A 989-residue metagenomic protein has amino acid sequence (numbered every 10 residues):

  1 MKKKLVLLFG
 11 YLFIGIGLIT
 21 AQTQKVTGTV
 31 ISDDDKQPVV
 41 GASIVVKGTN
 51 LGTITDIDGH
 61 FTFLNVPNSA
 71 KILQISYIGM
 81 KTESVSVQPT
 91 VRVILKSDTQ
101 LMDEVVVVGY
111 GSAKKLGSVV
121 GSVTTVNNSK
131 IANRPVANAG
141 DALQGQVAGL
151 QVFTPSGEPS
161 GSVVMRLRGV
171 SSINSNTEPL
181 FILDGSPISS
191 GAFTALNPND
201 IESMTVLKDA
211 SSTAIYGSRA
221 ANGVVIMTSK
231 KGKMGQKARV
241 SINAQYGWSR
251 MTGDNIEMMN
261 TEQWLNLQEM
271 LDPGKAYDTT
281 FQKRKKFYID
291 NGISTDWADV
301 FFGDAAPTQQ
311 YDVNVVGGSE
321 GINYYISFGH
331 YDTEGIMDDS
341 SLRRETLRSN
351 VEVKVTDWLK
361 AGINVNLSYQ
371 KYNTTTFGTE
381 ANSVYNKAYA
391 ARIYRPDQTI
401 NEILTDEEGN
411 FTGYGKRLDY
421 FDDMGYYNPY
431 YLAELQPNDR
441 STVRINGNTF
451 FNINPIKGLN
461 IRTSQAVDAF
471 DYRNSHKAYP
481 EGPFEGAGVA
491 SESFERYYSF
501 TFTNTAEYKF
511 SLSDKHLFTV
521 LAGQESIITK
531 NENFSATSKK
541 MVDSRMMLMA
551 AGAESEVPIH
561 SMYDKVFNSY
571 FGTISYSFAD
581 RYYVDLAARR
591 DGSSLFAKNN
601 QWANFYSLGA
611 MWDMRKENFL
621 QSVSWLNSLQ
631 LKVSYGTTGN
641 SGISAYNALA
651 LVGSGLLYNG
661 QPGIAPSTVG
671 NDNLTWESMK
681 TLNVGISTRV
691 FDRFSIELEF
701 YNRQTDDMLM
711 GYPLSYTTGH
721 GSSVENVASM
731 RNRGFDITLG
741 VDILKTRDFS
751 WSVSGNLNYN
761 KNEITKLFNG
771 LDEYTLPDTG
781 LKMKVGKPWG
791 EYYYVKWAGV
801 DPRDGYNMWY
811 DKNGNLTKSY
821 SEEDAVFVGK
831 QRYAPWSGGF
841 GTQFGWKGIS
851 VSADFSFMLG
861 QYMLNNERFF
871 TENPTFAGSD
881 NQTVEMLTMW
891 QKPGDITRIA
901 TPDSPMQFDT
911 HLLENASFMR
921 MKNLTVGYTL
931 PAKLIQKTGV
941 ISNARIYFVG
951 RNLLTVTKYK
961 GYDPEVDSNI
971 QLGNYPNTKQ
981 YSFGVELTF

Functional and structural regions predicted by a protein language model:
M1-Y11, I16-R348, V353-T356, K360-G362 (+9 more regions): Short, small/polar-rich motifs associated with maturation and membrane association, primarily at protein termini
G117, M234-T295, I336-S340, T346 (+10 more regions): Surface-exposed loop/interface segments of Gram-negative outer-membrane beta-barrel transport/assembly proteins
S229, G317-S319, H330, V353 (+16 more regions): Residue-level signature of outer-membrane beta-barrel architecture
A244, F328-D332, V584-S593, D742-I743: Transmembrane beta-strand segments that form the barrel wall of outer-membrane beta-barrel proteins
L342-V353, Q601-M611, N943-L953: Short secondary-structure subsegments characteristic of cysteine-rich extracellular domains
S607-M611, D736-L739, L924, Y928 (+1 more regions): Outer-membrane beta-barrel "beta-signal"
N683-G685: Glycine-centered tight-turn and secondary-structure capping sites
R832-L864: Glycine-rich, aromatic-lined ligand/substrate-binding cores of catalytic and carbohydrate-binding domains
